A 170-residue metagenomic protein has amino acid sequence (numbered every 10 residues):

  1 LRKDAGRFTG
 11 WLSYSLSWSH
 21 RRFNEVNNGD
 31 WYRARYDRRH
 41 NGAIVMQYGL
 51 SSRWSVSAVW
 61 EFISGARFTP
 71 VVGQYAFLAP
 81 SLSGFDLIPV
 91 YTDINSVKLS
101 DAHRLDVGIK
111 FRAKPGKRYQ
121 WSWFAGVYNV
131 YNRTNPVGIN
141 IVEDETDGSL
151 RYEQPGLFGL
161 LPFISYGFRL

Functional and structural regions predicted by a protein language model:
L1-R67: Gram-negative outer-membrane beta-barrel transporters
R2-D4, A34-R39, N95-R104, Q154-L160: Short sequence motifs at beta-strands and strand-loop junctions characteristic of Gram-negative outer-membrane
F23-R33, T92-S96, S149-Q154: Extracellular loop and loop/strand-boundary signature of outer-membrane beta-barrel proteins
N28-G29, N41, P80-L82, S96-L99: N-terminal start-of-chain detector that recognizes signal peptides and the immediate post-cleavage beginning
R53, F62-F85, S100-R104, F111-L170: C-terminal beta-signal and adjacent terminal beta-strands/loops of Gram-negative outer-membrane beta-barrel proteins
D86-Y91: Short glycine/proline-rich turn/loop motifs
